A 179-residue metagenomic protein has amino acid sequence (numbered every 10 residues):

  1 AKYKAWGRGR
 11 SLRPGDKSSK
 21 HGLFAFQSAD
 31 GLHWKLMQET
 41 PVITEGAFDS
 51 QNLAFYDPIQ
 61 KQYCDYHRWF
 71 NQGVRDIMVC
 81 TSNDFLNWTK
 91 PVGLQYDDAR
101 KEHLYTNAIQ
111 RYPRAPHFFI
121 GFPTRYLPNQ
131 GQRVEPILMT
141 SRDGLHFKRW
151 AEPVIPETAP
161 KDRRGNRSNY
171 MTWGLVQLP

Functional and structural regions predicted by a protein language model:
A1-P179: Carbohydrate-active catalytic/glycan-binding domains of CAZyme proteins, especially the secreted or lumenal ectodomains
